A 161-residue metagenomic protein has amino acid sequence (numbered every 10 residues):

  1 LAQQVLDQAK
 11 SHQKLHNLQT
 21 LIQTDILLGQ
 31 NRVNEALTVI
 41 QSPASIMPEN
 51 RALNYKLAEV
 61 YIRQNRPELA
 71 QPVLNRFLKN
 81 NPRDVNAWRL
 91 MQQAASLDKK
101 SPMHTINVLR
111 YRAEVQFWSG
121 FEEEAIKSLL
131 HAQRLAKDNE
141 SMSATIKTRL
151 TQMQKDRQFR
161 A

Functional and structural regions predicted by a protein language model:
A9, P43, R76-F77, V115 (+1 more regions): Canonical positions in the second alpha-helix
Q23, L57, M91-A95, R112-V115 (+2 more regions): Structural register within alpha-helical repeat arrays
L27, Y61, A95-S96, Q116 (+2 more regions): Residue at a conserved register position within TPR or TPR-like alpha-solenoid repeats
Q30, Q64, D98-K100, S119 (+1 more regions): Structural motif corresponding to the intra-repeat A-B loop/turn of tetratricopeptide repeats
